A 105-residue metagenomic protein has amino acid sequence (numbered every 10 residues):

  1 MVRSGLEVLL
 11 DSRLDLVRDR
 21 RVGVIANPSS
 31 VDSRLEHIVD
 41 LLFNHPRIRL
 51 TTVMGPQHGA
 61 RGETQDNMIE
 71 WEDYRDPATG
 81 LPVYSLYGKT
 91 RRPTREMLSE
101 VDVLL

Functional and structural regions predicted by a protein language model:
M1-R49: N-terminal phosphate-binding or glycine-rich loops at protein starts, especially the Walker A/P-loop of NTPases
R20-R21, S99-L104: Short acidic/histidine-rich motifs immediately flanking catalytic phosphotransfer sites in two-component signaling
N27-P28, P56-Q57, L86-Y87: Fold-independent oxyanion-binding glycine-rich loops and adjacent beta-strand/coil segments at enzyme active sites
D32-E36, G62-E63, P93-T94: Extracytoplasmic/secreted cell-surface and envelope-processing proteins
R49-A60: Short internal beta-strands
H58-I69: Short, compositionally biased "basic patch" segments
N67-V101: Glycine-rich oxoanion-binding loops at beta->alpha junctions
